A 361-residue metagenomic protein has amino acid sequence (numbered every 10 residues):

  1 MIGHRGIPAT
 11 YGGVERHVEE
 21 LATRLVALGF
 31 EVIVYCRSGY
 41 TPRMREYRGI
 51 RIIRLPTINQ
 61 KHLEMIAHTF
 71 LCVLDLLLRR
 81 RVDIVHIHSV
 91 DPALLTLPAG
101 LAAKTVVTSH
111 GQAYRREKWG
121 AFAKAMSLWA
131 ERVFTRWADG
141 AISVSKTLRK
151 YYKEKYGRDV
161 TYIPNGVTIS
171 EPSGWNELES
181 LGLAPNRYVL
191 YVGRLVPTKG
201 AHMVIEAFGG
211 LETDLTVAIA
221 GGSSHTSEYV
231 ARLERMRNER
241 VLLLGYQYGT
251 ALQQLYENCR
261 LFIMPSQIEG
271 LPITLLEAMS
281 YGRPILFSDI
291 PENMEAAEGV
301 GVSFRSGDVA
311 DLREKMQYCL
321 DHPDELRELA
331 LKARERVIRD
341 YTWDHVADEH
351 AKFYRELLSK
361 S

Functional and structural regions predicted by a protein language model:
H4-T10, H17-V18, R24-Q60, T147-K153 (+2 more regions): N-terminal strand-loop element at the rim of the active site of nucleotide-sugar-dependent glycosyltransferases
R16, E20, Y191, V196-G210: A conserved mid-protein helix/loop that constitutes part of the nucleotide-sugar donor-binding site
I66-L77, V82-H110, Y114: An aromatic- and histidine-rich active-site surface loop
L74, K124-A141, L233: Membrane-proximal helix-turn-helix segments that form the acceptor-binding/catalytic region of lipid-linked
V230-T250: Nucleotide-activated donor-binding/catalytic signature segment of Leloir-type glycosyltransferases, i.e., the conserved
Y246-Q247, Q254-C259: Short alpha-helical donor nucleotide-sugar binding micro-motif in glycosyltransferases
Q267: Aromatic "clamp/platform" in nucleotide-sugar-dependent glycosyltransferases that forms part of the donor/acceptor
F287, V302-A310, Y318-D324: Conserved acidic donor-binding segment of nucleotide-sugar-dependent glycosyltransferases
